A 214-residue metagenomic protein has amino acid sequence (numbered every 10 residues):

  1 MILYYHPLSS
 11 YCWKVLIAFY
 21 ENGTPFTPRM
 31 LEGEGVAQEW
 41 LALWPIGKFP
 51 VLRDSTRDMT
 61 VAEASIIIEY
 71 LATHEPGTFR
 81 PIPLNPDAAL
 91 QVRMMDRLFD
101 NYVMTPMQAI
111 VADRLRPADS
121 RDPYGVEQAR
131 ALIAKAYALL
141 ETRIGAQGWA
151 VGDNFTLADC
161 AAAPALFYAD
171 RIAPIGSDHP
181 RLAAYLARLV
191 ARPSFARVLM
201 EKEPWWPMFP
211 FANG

Functional and structural regions predicted by a protein language model:
M1-E127: GST-like domain detector, emphasizing the conserved glutathione-binding G-site in the N-terminal thioredoxin-like
H6, L157, K202-E203: Short, solvent-exposed turn/loop segments enriched in Gly/Ser/Thr/Pro and often Arg
P25, I46-F49, G77, Y102 (+5 more regions): A general structural signal for well-ordered secondary-structure junctions
G33-E34, F155, P204-W205: Positions that flank functional sites
L41, L90-R93, A161, A183 (+1 more regions): Generic structural signal for individual residues within well-ordered alpha-helical segments across diverse proteins
A42, E63, P83-L84, T105 (+4 more regions): Generic structural "secondary-structure junction" signal
F99-A191, V198: GST-like fold's C-terminal all-alpha helical module
E201-G214: Acidic/histidine-enriched, glycine/proline-rich intrinsically disordered or flexible terminal extensions
